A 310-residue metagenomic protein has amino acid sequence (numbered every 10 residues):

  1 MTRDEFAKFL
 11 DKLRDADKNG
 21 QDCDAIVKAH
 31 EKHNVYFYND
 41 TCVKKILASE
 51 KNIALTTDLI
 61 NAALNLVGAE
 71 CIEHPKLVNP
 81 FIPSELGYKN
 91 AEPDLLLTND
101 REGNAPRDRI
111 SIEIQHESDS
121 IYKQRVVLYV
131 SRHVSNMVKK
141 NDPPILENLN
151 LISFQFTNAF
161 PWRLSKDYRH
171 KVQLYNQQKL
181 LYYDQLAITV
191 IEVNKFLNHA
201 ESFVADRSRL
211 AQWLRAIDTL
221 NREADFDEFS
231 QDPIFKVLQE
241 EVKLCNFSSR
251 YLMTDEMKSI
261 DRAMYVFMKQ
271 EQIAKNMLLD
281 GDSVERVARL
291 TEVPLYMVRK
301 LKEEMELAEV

Functional and structural regions predicted by a protein language model:
M1-I188, L197: Accessory alpha/beta interaction modules
T2-H33, T41, A63, T98-P106 (+2 more regions): Short, charged alpha-helical interaction segments and adjacent helix-coil junctions
N34-Y38, L47-K51, E117, E201-S208 (+3 more regions): Residue-level detector of secondary-structure boundary/capping sites
D40-T41, I53-T57, L149, V204-A211 (+2 more regions): Non-catalytic, well-ordered alpha-helical scaffold segments
Y129, D167-L174, V204-Q212, S259: Short intrinsically disordered coil segments
L164-K166, A200-V204, T254: Short conserved micro-motifs at the rims of enzyme active sites and ligand-binding pockets
D184, I188-K236: An acidic, glycine-/histidine-flanked metal-binding catalytic module
